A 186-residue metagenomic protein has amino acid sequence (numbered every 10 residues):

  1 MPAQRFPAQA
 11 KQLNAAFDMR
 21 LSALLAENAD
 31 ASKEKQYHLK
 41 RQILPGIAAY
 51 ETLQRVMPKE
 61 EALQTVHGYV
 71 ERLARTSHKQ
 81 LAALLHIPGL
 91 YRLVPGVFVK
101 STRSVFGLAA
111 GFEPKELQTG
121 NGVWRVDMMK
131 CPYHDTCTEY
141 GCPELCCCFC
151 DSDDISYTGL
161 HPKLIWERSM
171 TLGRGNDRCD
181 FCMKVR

Functional and structural regions predicted by a protein language model:
M1, L13, M19, L25 (+4 more regions): Detector for methionine-enriched segments
M1-L53: N-terminal, charged low-complexity regulatory/assembly segments
K35, L85-G111, G159-K184: Unusually extended, aromatic-enriched hydrophobic runs near protein termini
R41, P45, E51-G141, L145: Amphipathic interaction/junction segments at domain boundaries or subunit interfaces
G122-R125, P132, T136, Y140-R186: C-terminal non-catalytic interaction appendages of large macromolecular assemblies
